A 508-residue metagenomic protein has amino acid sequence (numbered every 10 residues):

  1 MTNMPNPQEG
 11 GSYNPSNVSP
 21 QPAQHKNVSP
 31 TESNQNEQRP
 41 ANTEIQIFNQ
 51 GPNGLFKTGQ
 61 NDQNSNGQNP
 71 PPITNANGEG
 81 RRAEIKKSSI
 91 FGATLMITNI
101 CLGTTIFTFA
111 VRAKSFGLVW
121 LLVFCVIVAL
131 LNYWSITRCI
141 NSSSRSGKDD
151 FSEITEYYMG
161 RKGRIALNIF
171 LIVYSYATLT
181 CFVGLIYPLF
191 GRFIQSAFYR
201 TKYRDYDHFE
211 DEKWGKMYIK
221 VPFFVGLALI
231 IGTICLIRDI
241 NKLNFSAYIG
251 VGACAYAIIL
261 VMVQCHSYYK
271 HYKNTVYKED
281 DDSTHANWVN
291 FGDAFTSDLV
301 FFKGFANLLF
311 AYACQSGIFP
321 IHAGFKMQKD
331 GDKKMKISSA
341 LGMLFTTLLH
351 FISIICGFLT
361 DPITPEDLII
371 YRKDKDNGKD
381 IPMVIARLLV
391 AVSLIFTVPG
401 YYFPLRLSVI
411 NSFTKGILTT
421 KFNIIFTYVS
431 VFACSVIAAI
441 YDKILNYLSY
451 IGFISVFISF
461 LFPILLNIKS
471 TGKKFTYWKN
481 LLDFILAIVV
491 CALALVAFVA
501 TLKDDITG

Functional and structural regions predicted by a protein language model:
T2-T108, N132-W134: Membrane-interface "cap" regions at the ends of multi-pass membrane proteins
R82-K87, F91, S142, K148-N168 (+5 more regions): Membrane-interfacial loop- and helix-cap regions that link adjacent transmembrane helices in polytopic membrane proteins
S88-I106, G226-A228, L309-G317, A492-L493: The first (N-terminal) embedded transmembrane alpha-helix
T98, V126-M159, Y174: Juxtamembrane transmembrane-helix boundary signature
T104, A129-R138, L227-L236: Central hydrophobic cores of alpha-helical transmembrane segments in multi-pass inner-membrane proteins across all
A110-F116, A228-G250, G324, V436-Y447: Membrane-water interface regions at transmembrane-helix termini and the short interhelical loops of multi-pass membrane
S115-L130, V251, G452-F453: Loop-to-helix transition at the N-terminal end of transmembrane alpha-helices
I127, L131-S135, C254, V456-P463: Alpha-helical transmembrane segments and their membrane-interface exit regions
